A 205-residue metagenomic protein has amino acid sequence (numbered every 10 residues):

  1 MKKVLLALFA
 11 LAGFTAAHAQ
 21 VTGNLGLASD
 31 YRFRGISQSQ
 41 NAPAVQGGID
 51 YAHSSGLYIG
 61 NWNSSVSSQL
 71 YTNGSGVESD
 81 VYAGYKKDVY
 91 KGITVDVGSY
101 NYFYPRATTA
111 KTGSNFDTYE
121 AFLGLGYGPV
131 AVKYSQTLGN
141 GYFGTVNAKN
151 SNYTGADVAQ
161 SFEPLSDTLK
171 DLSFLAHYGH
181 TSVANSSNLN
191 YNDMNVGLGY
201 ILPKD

Functional and structural regions predicted by a protein language model:
M1-T22: Cleavable N-terminal export/targeting peptides
A19-Q20, G56-I59, D88-T94, S161-F174 (+1 more regions): Short loop/turn motifs that connect adjacent beta-strands in outer-membrane beta-barrel proteins
Q20-Q69: Short glycine/proline- and aromatic-enriched beta-strand/turn motifs that initiate or cap beta-hairpins
G23-L27, I49, I59-N61, A83 (+5 more regions): Membrane-embedded beta-strand positions of outer-membrane beta-barrel proteins
L27-F33, H53, N63-S67, K87 (+6 more regions): Transmembrane beta-strands of outer-membrane beta-barrel pores
N41-V45, S75-S79, N115-A121, G126-G128 (+2 more regions): Residues that define the transmembrane beta-barrel architecture of outer-membrane proteins
L57-N115: Surface-exposed loop and membrane-interface regions of Gram-negative outer-membrane beta-barrel proteins
D171-D205: Outer membrane beta-barrel transmembrane domains
